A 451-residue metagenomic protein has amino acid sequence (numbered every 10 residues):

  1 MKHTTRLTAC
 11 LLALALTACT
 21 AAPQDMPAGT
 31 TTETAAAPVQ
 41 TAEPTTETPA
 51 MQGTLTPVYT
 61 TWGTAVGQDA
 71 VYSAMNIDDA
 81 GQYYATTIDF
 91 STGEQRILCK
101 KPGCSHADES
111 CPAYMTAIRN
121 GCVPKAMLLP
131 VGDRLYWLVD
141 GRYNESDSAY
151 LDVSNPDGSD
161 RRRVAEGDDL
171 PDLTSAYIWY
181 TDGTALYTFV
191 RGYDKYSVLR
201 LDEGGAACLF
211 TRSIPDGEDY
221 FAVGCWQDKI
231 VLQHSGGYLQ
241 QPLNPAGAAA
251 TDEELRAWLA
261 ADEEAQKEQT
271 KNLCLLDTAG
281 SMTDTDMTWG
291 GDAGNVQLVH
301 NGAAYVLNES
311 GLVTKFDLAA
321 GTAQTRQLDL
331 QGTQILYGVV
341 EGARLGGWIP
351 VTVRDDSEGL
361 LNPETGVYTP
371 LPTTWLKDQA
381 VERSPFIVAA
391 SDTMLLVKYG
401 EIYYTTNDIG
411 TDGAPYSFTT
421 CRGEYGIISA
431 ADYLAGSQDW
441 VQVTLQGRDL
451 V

Functional and structural regions predicted by a protein language model:
M1-T8: Bacterial N-terminal signal peptides that target proteins for export
A15-A18: C-terminal motif of bacterial Sec signal peptides marking the signal peptidase cleavage site
P23-Y72, T86-I88, I97, S105-A113: N-terminal, intrinsically disordered, polar/charged segments of Gram-positive cell-envelope systems that serve as
E43-L55, Y83-D108, S146-D169, Y193-P215 (+4 more regions): Surface-exposed loop/turn elements that mediate protein-protein interactions on large endomembrane-trafficking
T56-V66, E109-L128, L170-G183, P215-Q227 (+4 more regions): Repeated scaffold domains used in trafficking and secretory/extracellular systems, primarily beta-propellers
Y72-A74, W137-L138, Y187-V190, V231-H234 (+3 more regions): Residue position within the beta-strands of beta-propeller blades
D140-R142: Active-site-adjacent structural elements in enzyme catalytic domains
G338-G342, P350-D356: Loop/turn-rich, solvent-exposed surfaces of beta-rich toroidal or solenoidal domains
